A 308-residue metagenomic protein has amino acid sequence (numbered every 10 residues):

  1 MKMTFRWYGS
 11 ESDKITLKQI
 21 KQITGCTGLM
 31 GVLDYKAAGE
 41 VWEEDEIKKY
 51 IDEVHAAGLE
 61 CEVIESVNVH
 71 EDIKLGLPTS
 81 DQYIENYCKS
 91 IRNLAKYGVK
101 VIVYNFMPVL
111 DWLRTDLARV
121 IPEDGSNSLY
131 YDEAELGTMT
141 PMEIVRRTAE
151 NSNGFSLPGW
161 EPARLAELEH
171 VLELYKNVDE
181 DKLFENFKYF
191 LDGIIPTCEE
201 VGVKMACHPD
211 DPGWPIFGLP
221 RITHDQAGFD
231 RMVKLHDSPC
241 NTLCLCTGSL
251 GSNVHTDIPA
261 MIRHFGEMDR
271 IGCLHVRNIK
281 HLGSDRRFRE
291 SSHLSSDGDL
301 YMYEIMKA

Functional and structural regions predicted by a protein language model:
M1-G39, E46, E53-G58: Ligand-binding pocket scaffold of soluble enzyme catalytic domains
G9-E11, Y35, V67, F106-L110 (+3 more regions): Active-site-proximal loop/turn and secondary-structure-junction residues that shape catalytic pockets, frequently
G9-Q22, Y50, Q82-R92, H255-H264 (+1 more regions): Short, acidic/polar
E11, I73-T242: Active-site acidic/histidine proton-transfer and metal-coordination neighborhood in alpha/beta enzyme cores
I20, L29, V54, L94 (+3 more regions): Conserved, mostly hydrophobic/aromatic
I23-G28, G98, D237-C240, E267-G272: Glycine-enriched alpha-helix->loop->beta-strand junction motifs that scaffold or abut catalytic
C26-V32, E62-I64, Y104, C207 (+1 more regions): Non-cysteine beta-strand/loop elements that form the S-adenosyl-L-methionine
A38-E44, K74, F184, I216-D230 (+1 more regions): Gly/Pro-rich active-site loop or hairpin
